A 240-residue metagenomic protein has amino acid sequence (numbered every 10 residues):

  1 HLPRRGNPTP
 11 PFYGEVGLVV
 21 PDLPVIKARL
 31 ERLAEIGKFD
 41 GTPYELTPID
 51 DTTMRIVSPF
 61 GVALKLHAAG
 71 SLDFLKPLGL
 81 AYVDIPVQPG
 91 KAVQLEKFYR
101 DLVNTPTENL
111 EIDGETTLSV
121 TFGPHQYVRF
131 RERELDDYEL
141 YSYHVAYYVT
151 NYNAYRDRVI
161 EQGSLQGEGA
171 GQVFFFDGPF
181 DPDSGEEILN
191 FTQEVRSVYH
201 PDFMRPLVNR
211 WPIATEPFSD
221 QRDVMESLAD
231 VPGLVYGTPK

Functional and structural regions predicted by a protein language model:
H1, R55, R129, A146-Y148: Beta-strand cores of modular interaction/reader domains in eukaryotic scaffold and signaling proteins, especially PDZ
H1-R4, P10-E15: An N-terminus-focused feature that recognizes amino-terminal "leader" regions
F12-D22, I26-R29: Generic hydrophobic, aliphatic-rich segments that mediate packing or membrane embedding
Y13, L80-Y82, S142: Short, structured motif recognition centered on aromatic/hydrophobic residues
G17-P21, P86, A146-T150: Short hydrophobic/aromatic beta-strand micro-patches that form the beta-sheet surface supporting nucleotide- or nucleic
P24-V87, P106-E132, D137, N153-K240: Vicinal oxygen chelate
K91-Y99: Ser/Thr-Pro-rich, acidic low-complexity intrinsically disordered regions of eukaryotic RNA-binding
